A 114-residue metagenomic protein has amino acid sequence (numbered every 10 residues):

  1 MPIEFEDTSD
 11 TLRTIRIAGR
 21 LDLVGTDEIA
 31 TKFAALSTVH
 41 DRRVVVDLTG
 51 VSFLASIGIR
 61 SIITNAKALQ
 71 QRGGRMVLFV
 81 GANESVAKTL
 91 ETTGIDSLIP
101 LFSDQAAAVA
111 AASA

Functional and structural regions predicted by a protein language model:
M1-R16: Short beta-strand/loop segment at the start of cytosolic alpha/beta domains
S9, T49, A106: Conserved catalytic submotifs in the C-terminal HATPase_c
D10-R13, R60, T92, A112: Intrinsically disordered/low-complexity terminal segments and short unstructured peptides
L23-I99: Amphipathic alpha-helical interaction surfaces in cytosolic regulatory modules
T26, Q105-A106: Residues at or immediately preceding the N-termini of alpha-helices
P100-D104: Short acidic-hydrophobic, aromatic-tinged amphipathic segments that line or gate anion-handling sites
A107-A114: Short, charged, intrinsically disordered terminal tails
